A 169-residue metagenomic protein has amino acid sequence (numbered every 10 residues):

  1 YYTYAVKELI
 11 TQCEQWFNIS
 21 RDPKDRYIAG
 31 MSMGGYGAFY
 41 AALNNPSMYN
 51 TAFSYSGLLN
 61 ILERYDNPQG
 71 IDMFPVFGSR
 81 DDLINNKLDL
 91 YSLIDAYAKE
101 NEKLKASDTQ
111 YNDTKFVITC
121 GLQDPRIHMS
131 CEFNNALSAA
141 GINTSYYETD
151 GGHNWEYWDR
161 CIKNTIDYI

Functional and structural regions predicted by a protein language model:
Y1-I169: Non-catalytic cap/lid and distal C-terminal segments of serine-dependent acyl enzymes
